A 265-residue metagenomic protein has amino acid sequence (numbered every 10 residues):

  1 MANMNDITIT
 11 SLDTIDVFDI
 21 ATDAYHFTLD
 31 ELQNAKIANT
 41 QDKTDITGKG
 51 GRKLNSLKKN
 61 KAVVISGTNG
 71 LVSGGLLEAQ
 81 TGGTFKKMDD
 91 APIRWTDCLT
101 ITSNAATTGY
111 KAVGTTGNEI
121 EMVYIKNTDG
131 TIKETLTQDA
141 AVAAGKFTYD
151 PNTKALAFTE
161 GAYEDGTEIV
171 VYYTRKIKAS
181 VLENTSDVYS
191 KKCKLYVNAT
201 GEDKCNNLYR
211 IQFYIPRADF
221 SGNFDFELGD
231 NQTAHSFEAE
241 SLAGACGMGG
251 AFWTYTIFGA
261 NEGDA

Functional and structural regions predicted by a protein language model:
M1-T81, K146, I211, I215-S236: Solvent-exposed edge beta-strands and adjacent loop segments that serve as assembly or binding interfaces
V17, K154-A157, S190-K204, F237-E238: Short, hydrophobic/proline-enriched secondary-structure or compact coil segments at domain edges
D23-H26, G74-G75, A162-T167, A179 (+2 more regions): Short, surface-exposed beta-strand/loop "edge" segments at domain boundaries and coil↔beta transitions
V64-T68, V170, K194-Y196, S236-E240: Beta-strand secondary-structure signal
N69-S73, R175-I177, A199-D203, R217-F224 (+1 more regions): Beta-strand elements of well-folded, non-transmembrane domains
G75-A144, T174-C193, E202-Y209: Extended beta-strand solenoid/passenger and fiber regions
L136-E168, T174-I177: A surface-exposed beta-strand-loop module
T148-P151, F158-Y163, Y209-A265: Mixed-charge, glycine-accented linear interaction segment located at domain edges/termini
